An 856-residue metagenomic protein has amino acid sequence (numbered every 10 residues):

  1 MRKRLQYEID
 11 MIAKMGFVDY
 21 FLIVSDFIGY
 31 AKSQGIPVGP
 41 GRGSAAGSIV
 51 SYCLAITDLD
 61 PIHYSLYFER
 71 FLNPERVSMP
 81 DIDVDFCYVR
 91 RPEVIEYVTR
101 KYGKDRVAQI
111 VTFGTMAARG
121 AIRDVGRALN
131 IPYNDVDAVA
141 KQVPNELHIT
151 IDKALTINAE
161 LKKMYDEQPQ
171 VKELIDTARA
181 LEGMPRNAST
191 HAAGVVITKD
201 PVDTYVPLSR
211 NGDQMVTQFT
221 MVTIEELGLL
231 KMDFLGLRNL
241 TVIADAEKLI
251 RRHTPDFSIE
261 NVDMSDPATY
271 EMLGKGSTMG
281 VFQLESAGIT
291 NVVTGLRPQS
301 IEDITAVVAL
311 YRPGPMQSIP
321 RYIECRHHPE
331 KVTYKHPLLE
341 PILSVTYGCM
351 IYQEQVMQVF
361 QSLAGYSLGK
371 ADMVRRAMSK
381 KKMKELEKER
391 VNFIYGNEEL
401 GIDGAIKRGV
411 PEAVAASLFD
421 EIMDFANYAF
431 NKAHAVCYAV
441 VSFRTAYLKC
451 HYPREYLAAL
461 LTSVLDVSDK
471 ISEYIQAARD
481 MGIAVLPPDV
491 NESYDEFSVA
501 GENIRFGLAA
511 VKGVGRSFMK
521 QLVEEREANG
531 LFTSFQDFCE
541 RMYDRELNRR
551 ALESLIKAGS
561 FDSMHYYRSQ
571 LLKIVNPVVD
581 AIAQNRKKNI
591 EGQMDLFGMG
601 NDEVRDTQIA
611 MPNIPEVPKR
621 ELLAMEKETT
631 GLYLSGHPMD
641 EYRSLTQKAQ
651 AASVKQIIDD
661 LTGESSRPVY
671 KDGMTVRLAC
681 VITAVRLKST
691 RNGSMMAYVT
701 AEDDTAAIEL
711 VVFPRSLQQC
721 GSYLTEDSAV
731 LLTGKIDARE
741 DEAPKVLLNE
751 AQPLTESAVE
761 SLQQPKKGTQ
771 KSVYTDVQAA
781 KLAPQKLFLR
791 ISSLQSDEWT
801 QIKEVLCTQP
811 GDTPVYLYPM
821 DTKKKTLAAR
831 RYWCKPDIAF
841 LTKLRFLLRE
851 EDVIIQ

Functional and structural regions predicted by a protein language model:
M1-M599, R686: Alpha-helical scaffold/interaction cores of sigma-54-like transcription cofactors and many family A DNA polymerases
G598-Q856: Primarily single-stranded nucleic-acid-binding OB-fold modules
